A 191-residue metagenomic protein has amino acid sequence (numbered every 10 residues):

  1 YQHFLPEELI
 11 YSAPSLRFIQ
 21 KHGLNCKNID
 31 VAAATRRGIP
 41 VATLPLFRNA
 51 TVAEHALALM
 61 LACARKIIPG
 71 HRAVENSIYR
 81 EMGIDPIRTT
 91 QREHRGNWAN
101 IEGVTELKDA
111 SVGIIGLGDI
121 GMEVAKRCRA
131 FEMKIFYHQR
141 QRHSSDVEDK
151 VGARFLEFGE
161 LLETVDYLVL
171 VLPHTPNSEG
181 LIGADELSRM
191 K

Functional and structural regions predicted by a protein language model:
Y1-T43, E163, G183: An N-terminal-biased, well-structured beta-alpha scaffold segment characteristic of Rossmann-like dinucleotide-binding
F4-L9, Q141-K191: Rossmann-like adenosine-cofactor binding region
L46-S111: Phosphate-binding beta-alpha-beta segment of Rossmann-like dinucleotide-binding domains, i.e., the NAD(P)
V112-I114, Y137: Hydrophobic Val/Ile/Leu positions in short beta-strands of Rossmann-like dinucleotide-binding domains
I120: Hydrophobic/small residue at the entry helix of a nucleotide-binding pocket
A125, M133-K134: Residues at the starts of beta-strands that form the adenosine-phosphate
R127-C128, M190: Aromatic pocket-lining residues of Rossmann-like dinucleotide-binding sites
